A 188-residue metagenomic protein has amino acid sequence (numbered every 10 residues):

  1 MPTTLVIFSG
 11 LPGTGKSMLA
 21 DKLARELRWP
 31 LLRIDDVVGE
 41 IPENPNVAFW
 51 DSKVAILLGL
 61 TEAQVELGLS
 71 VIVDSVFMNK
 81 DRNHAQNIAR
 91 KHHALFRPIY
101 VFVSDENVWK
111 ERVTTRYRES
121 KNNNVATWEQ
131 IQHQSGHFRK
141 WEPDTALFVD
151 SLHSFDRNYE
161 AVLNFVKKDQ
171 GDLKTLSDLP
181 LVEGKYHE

Functional and structural regions predicted by a protein language model:
P2-L5, G68-L69: Pre-Walker A (Motif I) flank of P-loop NTPase domains
F8: Hydrophobic anchor at the beta1->P-loop junction of P-loop NTPases
L11: P-loop (Walker A) phosphate-binding loop of NTP-binding proteins
T14, M18-L67: Conserved substrate/cofactor phosphate-moiety recognition/catalytic segment in nucleotide-dependent phosphotransferases
V71-S75, P98, F148: Short catalytic-loop micro-motif centered on adjacent basic/acidic residues
D81-F96: Short, electropositive alpha-helical surface patch
H92-V113: Conserved phosphate-donor/acceptor-positioning beta-strand/loop module used by diverse small-molecule
R118-A161, K168-E188: Small-molecule kinase domains that catalyze NTP-dependent phosphoryl transfer to phosphate-bearing small molecules
